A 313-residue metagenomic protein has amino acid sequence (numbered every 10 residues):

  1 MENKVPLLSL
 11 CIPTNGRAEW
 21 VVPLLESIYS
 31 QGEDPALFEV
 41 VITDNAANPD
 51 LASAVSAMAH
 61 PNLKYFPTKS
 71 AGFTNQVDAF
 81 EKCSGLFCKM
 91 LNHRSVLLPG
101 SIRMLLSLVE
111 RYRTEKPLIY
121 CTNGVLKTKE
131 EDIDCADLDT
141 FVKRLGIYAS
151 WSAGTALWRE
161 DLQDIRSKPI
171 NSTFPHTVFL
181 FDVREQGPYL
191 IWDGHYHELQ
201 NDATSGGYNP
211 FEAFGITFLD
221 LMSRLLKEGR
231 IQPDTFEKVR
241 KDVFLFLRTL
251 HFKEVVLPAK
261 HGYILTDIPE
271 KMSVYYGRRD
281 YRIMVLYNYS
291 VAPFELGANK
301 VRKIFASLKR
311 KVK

Functional and structural regions predicted by a protein language model:
P6-S9, E39: Cell-envelope/extracellular polymer assembly enzymes that use nucleotide-activated donors
R17-Q31: Short, well-formed alpha-helical segments that are part of the catalytic scaffolds of diverse glycosyltransferases
V41-S53: A conserved acidic beta->alpha catalytic loop
P67-C83: Glycine-rich, basic loop-to-helix element that forms the pyrophosphate-binding segment of sugar-nucleotide handling
C88: Short aromatic/hydrophobic "clamp" motif used to bind/position activated sugar donors
V96-I133: Conserved donor NDP-sugar-binding/catalytic core segment of glycosyltransferases
C135-A213: Conserved nucleotide-sugar donor-binding catalytic segment
V178, E185, I191-K313: C-terminal subregions of glycosyltransferases and related glycan-biosynthesis enzymes
